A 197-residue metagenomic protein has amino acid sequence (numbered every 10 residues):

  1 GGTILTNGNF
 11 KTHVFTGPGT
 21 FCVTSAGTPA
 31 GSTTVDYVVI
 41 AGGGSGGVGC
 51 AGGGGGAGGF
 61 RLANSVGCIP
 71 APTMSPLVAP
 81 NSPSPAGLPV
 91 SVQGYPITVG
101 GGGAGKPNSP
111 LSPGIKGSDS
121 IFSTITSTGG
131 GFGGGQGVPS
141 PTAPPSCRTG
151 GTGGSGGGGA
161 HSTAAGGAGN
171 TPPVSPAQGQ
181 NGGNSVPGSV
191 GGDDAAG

Functional and structural regions predicted by a protein language model:
G1-G197: Glycine-biased low-complexity/repetitive sequence motifs
